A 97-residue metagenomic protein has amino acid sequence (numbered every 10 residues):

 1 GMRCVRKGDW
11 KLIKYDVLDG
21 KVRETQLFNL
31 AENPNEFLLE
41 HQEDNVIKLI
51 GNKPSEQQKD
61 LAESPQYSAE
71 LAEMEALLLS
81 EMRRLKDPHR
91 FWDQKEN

Functional and structural regions predicted by a protein language model:
G1-E63, K95: C-terminal, low-complexity/hydrophilic appendages and adjacent surface loops of extracellular/periplasmic anionic
P34-N35, P65, L78, M82-K86: A generic secondary-structure signal for well-formed alpha-helical elements
L77, K86-N97: Short, solvent-exposed turn/loop segments enriched in Gly/Ser/Thr/Pro and often Arg
